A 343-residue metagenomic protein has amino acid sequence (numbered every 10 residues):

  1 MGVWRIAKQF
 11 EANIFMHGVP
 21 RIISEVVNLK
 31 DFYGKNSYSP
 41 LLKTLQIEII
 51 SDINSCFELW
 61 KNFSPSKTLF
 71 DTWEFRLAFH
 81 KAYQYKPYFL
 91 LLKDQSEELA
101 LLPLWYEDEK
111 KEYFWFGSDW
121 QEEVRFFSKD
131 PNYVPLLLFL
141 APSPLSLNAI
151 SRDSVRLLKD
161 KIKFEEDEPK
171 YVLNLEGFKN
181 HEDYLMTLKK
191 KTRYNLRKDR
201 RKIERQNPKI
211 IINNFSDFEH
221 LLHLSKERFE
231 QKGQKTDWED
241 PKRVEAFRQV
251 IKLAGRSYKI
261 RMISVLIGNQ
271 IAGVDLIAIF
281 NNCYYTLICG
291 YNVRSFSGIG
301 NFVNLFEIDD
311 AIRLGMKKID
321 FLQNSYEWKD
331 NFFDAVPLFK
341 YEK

Functional and structural regions predicted by a protein language model:
A7-F10, I14-P40, T44, R156-T187 (+1 more regions): Active-site/acyl-donor-binding loops of N-acyltransferases
Q46-Q95, L104-K111, I162-D167, Y184-S295: A conserved beta-strand-loop-helix scaffold within acyl/acetyltransferase catalytic domains
D52, D130, K179-N180: Alpha-helix N-cap recognition
P87, W105-P169, N281-V336: Acyl-donor binding region in acyl/amide transferases
